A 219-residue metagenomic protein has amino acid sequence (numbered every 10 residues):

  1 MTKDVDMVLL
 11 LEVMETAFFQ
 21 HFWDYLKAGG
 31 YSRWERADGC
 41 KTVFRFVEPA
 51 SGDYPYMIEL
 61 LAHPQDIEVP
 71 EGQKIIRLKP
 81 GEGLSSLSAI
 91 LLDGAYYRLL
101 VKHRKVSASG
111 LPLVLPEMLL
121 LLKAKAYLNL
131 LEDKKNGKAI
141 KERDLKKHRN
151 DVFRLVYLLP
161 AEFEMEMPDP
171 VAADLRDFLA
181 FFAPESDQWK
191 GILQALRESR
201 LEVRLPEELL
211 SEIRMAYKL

Functional and structural regions predicted by a protein language model:
M1-L219: Compositionally biased terminal segments of proteins
